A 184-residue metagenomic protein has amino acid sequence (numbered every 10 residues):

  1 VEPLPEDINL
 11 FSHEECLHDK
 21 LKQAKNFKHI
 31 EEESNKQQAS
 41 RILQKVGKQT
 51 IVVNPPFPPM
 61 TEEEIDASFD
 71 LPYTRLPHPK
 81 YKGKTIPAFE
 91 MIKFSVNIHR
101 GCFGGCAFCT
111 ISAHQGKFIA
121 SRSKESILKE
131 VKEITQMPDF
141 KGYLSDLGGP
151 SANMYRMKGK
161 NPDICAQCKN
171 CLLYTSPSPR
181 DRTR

Functional and structural regions predicted by a protein language model:
V1-I92: Flexible, acidic/Gly-rich N-terminal and inter-domain linker regions that tether and position cofactor-handling modules
T61, F103-G105, Q115-F118, S151-R156 (+1 more regions): Flexible loop/turn segments at secondary-structure boundaries
K82-T110, Y143: N-terminal pre-triad scaffold of radical SAM enzymes
S95-A107, F118, S126, E130 (+1 more regions): Cysteine-centered iron-sulfur cluster-binding motifs in ferredoxin-type domains/subunits of redox enzymes
A113, S123, K158-L172: Short secondary-structure boundary/capping segments
A113-Y143: Conserved alpha-helical substructure of the radical SAM core
T135, G142-C165: Terminal amphipathic helices with adjacent charged low-complexity linkers/tails
Y174-T183: Conserved small/polar residues in nucleotide/adenosyl-binding loops
